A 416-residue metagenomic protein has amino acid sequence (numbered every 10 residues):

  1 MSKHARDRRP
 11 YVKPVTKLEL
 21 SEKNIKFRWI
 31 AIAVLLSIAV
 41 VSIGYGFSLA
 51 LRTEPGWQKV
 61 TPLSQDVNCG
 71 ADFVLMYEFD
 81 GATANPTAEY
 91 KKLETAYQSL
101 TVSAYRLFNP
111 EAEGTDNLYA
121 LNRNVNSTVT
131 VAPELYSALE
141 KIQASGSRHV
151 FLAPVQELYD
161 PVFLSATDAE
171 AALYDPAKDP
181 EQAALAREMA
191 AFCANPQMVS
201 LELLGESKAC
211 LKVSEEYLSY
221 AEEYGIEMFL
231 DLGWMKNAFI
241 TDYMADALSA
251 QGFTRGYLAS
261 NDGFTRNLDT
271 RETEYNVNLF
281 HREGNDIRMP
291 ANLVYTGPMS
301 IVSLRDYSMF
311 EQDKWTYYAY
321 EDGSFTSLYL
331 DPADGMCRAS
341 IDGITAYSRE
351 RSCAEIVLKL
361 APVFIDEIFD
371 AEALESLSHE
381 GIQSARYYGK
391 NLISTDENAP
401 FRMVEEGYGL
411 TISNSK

Functional and structural regions predicted by a protein language model:
S2-K416: Mature catalytic core of soluble alpha/beta enzymes
